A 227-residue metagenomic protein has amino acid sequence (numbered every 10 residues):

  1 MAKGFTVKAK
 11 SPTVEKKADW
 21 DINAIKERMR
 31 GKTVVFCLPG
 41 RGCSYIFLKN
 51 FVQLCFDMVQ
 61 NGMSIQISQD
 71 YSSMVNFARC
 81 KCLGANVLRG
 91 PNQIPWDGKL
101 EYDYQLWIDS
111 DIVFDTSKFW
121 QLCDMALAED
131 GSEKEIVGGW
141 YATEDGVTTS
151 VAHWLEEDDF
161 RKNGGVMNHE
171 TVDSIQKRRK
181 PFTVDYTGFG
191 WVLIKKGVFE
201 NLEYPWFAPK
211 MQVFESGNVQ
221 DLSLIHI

Functional and structural regions predicted by a protein language model:
A2-S72: N-proximal low-complexity "stem/linker" segments adjacent to membrane-targeting elements
N50-Q53, K81, Q121: Alpha-helical elements of Rossmann-like donor-binding domains used by nucleotide-donor carbohydrate transfer enzymes
V75-G98: Short, conserved alpha-helix that lines the donor NDP-sugar binding/gating region of sugar-transfer enzymes
Q93-V113: Short beta-strand-to-loop acidic/aromatic patch adjacent to the donor-nucleotide binding site
D115-M211: Conserved catalytic core of nucleotide-sugar-dependent glycosyltransferases
N218-S223: Acidic donor-binding loop at a coil-to-helix junction in glycosyltransferase catalytic cores that engages
I225-I227: Conserved small/polar residues in nucleotide/adenosyl-binding loops
